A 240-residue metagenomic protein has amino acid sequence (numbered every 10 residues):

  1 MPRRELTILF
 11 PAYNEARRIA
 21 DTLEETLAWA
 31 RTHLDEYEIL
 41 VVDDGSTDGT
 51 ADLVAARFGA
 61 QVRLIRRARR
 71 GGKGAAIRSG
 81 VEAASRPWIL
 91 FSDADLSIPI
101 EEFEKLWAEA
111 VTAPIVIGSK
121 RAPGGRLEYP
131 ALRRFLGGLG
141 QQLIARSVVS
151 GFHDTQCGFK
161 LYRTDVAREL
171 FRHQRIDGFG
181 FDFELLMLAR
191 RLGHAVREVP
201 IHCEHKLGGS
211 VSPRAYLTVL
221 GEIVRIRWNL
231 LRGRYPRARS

Functional and structural regions predicted by a protein language model:
E5-T7, E38, E184: Cell-envelope/extracellular polymer assembly enzymes that use nucleotide-activated donors
E15-A30: Short, well-formed alpha-helical segments that are part of the catalytic scaffolds of diverse glycosyltransferases
E15-R18, S46, K73, P99: Donor nucleotide-sugar binding loop of glycosyltransferases
E36-L40, A51-A83: Conserved donor nucleotide-binding strand/loop of the catalytic core
D43-A51, L96: A conserved acidic beta->alpha catalytic loop
R67-A83, W88, I100-F179, K206-A215 (+2 more regions): Acceptor/aglycone-binding surface of glycosyltransferases and processive sugar-polymer synthases
G151, R175-D177, L186-C203: Catalytic donor-sugar/metal-binding loop of nucleotide-sugar-dependent glycosyltransferases
